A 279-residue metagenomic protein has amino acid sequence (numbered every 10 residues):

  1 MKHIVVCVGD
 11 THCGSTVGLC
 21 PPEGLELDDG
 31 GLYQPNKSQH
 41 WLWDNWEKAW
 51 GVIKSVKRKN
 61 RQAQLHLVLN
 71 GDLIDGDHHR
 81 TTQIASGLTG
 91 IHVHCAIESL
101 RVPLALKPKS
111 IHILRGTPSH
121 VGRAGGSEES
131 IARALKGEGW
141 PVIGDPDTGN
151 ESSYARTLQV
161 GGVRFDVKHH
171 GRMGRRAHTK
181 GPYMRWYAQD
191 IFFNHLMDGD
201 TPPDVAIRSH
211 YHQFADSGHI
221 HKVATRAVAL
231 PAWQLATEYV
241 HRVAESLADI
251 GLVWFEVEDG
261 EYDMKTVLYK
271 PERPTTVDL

Functional and structural regions predicted by a protein language model:
M1-I91: N-terminal active-site segment of His-dependent metallophosphoesterases
H3, T11-L19, E151, P202-P203 (+4 more regions): A structural signal for the main folded, soluble domain(s) of proteins
C7-G9, L65-D72, S110-T117, T148-E151 (+3 more regions): Active-site neighborhood of phospho(di)ester-bond hydrolases with catalytic His/Asp-centered motifs
G14-T16, D75-H79, H120-A124, R175 (+1 more regions): Short catalytic/ligand-binding loop motif for oxyanion handling, primarily in non-cytosolic enzymes, centered on
K37-K54, T89-S99, G126-A134, M184-D190: Well-ordered, non-membrane alpha-helical segments in soluble/globular domains
V52-L65, E98-H112, E138, G199-P202 (+1 more regions): A structural motif corresponding to the C-terminal end of an alpha-helix and its immediate exit/capping segment
I74-G149: Active-site neighborhood of divalent metal-dependent phosphoester bond hydrolases
G161-V267: Conserved beta-sheet core of the metallophosphoesterase superfamily
